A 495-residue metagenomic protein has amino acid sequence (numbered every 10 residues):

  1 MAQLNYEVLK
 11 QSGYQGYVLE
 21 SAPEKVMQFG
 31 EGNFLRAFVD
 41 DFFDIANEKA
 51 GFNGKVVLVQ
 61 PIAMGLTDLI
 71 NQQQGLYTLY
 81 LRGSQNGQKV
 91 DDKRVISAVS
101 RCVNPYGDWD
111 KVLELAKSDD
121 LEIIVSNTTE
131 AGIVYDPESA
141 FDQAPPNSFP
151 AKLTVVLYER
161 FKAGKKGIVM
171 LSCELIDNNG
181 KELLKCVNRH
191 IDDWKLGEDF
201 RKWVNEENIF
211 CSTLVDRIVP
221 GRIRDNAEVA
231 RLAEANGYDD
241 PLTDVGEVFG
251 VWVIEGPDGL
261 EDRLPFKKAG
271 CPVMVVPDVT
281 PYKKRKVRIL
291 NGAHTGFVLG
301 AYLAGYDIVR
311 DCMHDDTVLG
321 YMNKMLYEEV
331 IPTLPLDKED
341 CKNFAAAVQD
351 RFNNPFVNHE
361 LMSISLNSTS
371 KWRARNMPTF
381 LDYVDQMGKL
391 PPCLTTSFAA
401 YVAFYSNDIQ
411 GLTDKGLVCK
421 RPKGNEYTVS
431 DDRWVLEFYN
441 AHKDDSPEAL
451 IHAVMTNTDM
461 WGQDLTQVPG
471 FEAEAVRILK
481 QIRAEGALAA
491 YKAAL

Functional and structural regions predicted by a protein language model:
M1-L495: Substrate/ligand-engaging "lid" and interaction regions
